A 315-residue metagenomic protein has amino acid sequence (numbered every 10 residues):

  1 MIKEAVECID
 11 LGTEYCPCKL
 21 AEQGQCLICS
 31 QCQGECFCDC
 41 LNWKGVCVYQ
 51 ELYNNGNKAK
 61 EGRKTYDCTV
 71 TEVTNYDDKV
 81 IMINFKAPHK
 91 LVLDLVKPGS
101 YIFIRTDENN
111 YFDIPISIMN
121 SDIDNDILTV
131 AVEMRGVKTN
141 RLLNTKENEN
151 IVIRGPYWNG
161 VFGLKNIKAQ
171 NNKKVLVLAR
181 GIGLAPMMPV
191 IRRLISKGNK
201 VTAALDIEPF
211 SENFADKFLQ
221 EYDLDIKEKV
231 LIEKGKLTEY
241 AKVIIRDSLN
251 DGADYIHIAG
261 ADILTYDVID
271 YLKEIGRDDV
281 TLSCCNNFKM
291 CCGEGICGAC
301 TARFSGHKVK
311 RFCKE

Functional and structural regions predicted by a protein language model:
M1-H89: Iron-sulfur (Fe-S) cluster-binding modules
M1-K3, Y111-S121, G163-K165, L224 (+1 more regions): Amphipathic repeat-derived elements
A5-E7, Y15-P17, C29, G183 (+3 more regions): Short, thiol/selenol-centered motifs that function as redox-active sites or metal-ligating centers
P17-L20, G24-L41, I263, N286-E315: Local cysteine-cluster metal-coordination motifs and their immediate loop/turn environment, predominantly Fe-S cluster
N55-V152: Ferredoxin-reductase
E72, N120, E228-V230, C284-N286 (+1 more regions): Structural signal for conserved beta-strand scaffold positions within catalytic alpha/beta enzyme cores
V137-C291: FNR/FR-type flavoprotein reductase catalytic core
